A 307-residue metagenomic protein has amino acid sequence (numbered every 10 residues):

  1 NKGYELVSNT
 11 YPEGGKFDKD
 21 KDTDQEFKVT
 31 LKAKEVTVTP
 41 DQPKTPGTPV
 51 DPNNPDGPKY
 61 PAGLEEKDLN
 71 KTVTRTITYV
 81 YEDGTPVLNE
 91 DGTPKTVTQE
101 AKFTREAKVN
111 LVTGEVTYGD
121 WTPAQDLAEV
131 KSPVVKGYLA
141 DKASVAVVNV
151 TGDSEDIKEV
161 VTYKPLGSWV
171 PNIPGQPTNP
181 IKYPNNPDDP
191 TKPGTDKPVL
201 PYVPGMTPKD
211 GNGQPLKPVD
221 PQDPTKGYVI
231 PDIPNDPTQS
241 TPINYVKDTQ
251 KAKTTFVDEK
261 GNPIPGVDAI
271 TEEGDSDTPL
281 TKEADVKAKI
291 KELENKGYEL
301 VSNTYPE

Functional and structural regions predicted by a protein language model:
N1-G15, T45, G119-N149, P198-P231 (+1 more regions): Surface-exposed interfaces of beta-sheet-rich extracellular modules
G3, I77-Y79, A101, G137 (+7 more regions): Extracellular/surface recognition and adhesion modules
T10-E13, P43-P61, T78-N110, S144-V148 (+4 more regions): Short, solvent-exposed loop/edge segments of extracellular or virion-exposed proteins
F17-T74, Y79-V80, V147-I173, P224-V257 (+1 more regions): Conserved "repeat-terminator" motif of extracellular CCP/Sushi domains
D20-D24, N70, A124, T151-S154 (+4 more regions): Solvent-exposed, conformationally flexible loop/turn segments
D24-E26, T74, T98, L127-V130 (+6 more regions): Surface-exposed or flexible loop/turn and strand-edge residues in extracellular/cell-surface modules
V109-V112, W121-E129, T191-K192: Acidic, serine/threonine/proline-rich low-complexity intrinsically disordered regions and the adjacent/embedded
V112-Y118, E272, K282: Terminal, regulation- and interaction-focused segments at domain boundaries
